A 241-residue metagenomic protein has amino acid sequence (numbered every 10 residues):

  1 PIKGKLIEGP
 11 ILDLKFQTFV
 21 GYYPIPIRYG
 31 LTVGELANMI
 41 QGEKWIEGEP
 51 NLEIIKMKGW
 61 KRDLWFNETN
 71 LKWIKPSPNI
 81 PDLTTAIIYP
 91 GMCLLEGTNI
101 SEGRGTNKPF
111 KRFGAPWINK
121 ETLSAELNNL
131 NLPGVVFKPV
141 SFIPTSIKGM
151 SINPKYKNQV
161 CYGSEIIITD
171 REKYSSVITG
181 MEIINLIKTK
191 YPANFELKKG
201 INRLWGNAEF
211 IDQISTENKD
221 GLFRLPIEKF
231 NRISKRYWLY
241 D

Functional and structural regions predicted by a protein language model:
P1-L14: Glycine-rich, charge-decorated loop segments at or immediately adjacent to ligand/cofactor-binding or catalytic sites
F16-M92: Conserved anion/nucleotide-ligand pocket segment
N38-I46, K188-P192, K235: Generic secondary-structure signature for well-ordered alpha-helical cores
E47-E49, G103-K108, Q159-C161: Short gly/pro-enriched beta-turn/loop segments at secondary-structure junctions
I54, E196-K199, D241: Short coil/turn segments at secondary-structure boundaries
W60-P139, P144: Glycine-rich, aromatic-lined ligand/substrate-binding cores of catalytic and carbohydrate-binding domains
G114-R224: Conserved functional hotspot residues or short segments at active or partner-binding sites across diverse domains
K219, R224, E228-D241: Flexible, low-complexity junctional segments that flank or bridge functional domains
